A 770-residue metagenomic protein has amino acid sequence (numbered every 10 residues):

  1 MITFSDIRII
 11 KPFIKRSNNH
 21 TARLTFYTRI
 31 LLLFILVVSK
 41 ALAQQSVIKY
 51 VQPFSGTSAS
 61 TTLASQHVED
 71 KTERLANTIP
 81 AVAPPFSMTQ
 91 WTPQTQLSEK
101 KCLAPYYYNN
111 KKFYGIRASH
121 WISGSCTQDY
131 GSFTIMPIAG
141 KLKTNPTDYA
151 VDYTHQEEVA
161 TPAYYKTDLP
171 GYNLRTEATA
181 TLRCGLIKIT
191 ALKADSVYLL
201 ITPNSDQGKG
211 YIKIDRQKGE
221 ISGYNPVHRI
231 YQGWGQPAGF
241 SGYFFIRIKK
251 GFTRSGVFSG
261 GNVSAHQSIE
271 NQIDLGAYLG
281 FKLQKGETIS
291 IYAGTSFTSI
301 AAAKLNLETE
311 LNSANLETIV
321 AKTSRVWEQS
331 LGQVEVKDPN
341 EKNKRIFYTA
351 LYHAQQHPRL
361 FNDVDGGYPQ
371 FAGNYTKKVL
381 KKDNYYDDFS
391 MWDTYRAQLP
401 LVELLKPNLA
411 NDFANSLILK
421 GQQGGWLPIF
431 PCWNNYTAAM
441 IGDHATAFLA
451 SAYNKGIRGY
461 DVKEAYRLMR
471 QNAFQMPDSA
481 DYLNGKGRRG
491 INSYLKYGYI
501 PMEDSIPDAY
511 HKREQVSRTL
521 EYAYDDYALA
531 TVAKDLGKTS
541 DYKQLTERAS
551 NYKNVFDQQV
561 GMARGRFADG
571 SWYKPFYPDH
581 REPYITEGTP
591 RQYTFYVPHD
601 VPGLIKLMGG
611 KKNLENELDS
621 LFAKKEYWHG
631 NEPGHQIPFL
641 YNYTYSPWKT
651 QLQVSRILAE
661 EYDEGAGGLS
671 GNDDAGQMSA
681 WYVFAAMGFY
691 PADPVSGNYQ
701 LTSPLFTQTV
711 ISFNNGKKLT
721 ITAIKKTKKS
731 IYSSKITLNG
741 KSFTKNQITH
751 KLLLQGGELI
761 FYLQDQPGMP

Functional and structural regions predicted by a protein language model:
M1-Q45: Bacterial Sec-dependent N-terminal signal peptides
Q44-A447, Y453-L520, A533-N554, V560 (+7 more regions): Accessory carbohydrate-recognition regions in carbohydrate-active enzymes
A723: Conserved catalytic core of nucleotide polymerization and phosphodiester-bond processing enzymes
